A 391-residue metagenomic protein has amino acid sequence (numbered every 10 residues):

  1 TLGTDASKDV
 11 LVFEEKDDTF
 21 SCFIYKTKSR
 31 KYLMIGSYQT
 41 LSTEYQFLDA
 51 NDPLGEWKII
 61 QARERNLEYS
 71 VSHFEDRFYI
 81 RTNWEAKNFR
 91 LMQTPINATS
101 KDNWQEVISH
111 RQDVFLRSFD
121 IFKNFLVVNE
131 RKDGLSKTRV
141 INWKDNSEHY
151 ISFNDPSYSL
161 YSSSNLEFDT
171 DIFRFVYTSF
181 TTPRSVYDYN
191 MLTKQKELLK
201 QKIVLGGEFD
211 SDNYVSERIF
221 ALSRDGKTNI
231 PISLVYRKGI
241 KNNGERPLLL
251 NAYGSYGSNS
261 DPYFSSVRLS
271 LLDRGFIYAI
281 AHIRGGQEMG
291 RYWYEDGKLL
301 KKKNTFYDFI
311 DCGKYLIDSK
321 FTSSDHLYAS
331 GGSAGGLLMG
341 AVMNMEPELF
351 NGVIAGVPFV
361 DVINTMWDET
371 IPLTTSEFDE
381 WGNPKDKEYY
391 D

Functional and structural regions predicted by a protein language model:
G3-K16, N51-Q61, T99-S109, D145-F153: Blade-edge beta-strand/turn elements of extracellular beta-propeller and related beta-sheet repeat scaffolds
F20-H73, R117-S118, N129, S136-I141 (+6 more regions): Non-catalytic accessory segments flanking enzyme active sites
F74-M92, R111, L116-R131: Loop/turn-rich, solvent-exposed surfaces of beta-rich toroidal or solenoidal domains
N83, T178, N251-G257, K298 (+1 more regions): Glycine-rich His-Gly loop
K101-F122, G382-D391: Generic long, charged, amphipathic alpha-helical segments
K101-W104, L116, D120, N124-V127 (+4 more regions): C-terminal low-complexity, glycine/proline- and small-hydrophobic-enriched intrinsically disordered tails that act as
N251-G254, S270, I280: Structural cue for short, hydrophobic secondary-structure segments
R274, I280-D391: Active-site-proximal cap/loop segments of hydrolase catalytic domains
